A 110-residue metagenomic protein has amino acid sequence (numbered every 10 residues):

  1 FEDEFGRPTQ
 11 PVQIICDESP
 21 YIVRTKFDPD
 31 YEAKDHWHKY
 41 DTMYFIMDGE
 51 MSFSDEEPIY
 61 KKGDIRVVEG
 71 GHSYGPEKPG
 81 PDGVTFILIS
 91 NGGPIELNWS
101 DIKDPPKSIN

Functional and structural regions predicted by a protein language model:
F1-S19, D101-N110: A short, N-terminal "cap"/entry segment at the start of jelly-roll beta-barrel domains of the cupin/DSBH fold
P8-Q10, C16-W37, E57-I59, E69-S73: Conserved short histidine dyad/triad with adjacent acidic residue
P20, T42, G83: Conserved catalytic motifs of the protein kinase core domain
T25, F45, L88-I89: Preference for bulky hydrophobic residues occupying beta-strand positions in well-ordered beta-sheet regions
E32-A33, G49-S54, P94-I95: Short beta-strand segments in beta-sandwich/barrel cores
H38-D55: Glycine- and acidic-residue-biased ligand/ion/polar-headgroup-sensing regions
I59, G70-L97: Ligand-binding loop in jelly-roll beta-barrel domains
